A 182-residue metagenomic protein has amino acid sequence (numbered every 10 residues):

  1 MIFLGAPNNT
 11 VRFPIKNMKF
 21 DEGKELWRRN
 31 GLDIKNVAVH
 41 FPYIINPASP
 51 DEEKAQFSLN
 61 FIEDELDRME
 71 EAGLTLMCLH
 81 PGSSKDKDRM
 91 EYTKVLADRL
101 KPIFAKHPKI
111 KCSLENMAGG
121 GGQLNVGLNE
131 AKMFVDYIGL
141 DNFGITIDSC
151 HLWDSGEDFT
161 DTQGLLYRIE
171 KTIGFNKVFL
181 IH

Functional and structural regions predicted by a protein language model:
M1-I2, K35-F41, M77-L79, C112-L114 (+2 more regions): Hydrophobic faces of well-ordered beta-strands that scaffold small-molecule active sites in alpha/beta enzyme cores
M1-V39, P47-D64: N-terminal pre-domain/capping segments
A6-P7, I45, S83-K87, G121-G122 (+2 more regions): Flexible glycine/acidic-rich beta-alpha junction loops that bind and position SAM and/or redox cofactors in anaerobic
N17-D21, I62, T93-L100, T162-L166: Well-ordered, non-membrane alpha-helical segments in soluble/globular domains
D33, G73, P108, G174-K177: Short loop/turn motifs at secondary-structure junctions
P47-G144, D154: Active-site acidic/histidine proton-transfer and metal-coordination neighborhood in alpha/beta enzyme cores
K132-H182: Histidine-acidic metal/acid-base catalytic patches
